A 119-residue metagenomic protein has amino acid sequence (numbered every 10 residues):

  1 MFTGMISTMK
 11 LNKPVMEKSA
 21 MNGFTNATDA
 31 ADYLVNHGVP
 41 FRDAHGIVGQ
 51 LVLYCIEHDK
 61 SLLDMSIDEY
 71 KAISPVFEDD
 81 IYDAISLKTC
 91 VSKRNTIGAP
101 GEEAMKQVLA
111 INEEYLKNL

Functional and structural regions predicted by a protein language model:
M1-L119: Glycine-rich cofactor/substrate-binding loops
